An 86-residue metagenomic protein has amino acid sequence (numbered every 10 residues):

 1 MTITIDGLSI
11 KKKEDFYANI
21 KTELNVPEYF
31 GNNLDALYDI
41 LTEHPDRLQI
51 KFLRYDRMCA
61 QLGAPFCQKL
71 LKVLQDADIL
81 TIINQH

Functional and structural regions predicted by a protein language model:
T2-H86: Positively charged, polar, low-complexity stretches
